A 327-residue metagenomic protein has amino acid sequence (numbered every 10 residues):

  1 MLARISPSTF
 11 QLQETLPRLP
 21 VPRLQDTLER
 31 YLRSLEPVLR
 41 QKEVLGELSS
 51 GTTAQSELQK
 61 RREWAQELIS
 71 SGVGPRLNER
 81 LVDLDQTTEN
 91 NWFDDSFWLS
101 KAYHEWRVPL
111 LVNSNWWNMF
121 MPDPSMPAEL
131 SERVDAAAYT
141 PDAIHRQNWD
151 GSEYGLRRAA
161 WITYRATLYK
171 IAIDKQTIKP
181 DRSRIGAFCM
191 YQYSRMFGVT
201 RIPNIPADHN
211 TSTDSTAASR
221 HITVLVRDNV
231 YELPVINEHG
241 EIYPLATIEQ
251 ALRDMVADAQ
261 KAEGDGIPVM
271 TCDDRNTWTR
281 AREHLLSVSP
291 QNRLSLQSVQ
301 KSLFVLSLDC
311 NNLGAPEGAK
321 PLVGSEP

Functional and structural regions predicted by a protein language model:
M1-E326: Long, Pro/Ser/Thr-rich low-complexity/intrinsically disordered regulatory tracts in eukaryotic proteins
